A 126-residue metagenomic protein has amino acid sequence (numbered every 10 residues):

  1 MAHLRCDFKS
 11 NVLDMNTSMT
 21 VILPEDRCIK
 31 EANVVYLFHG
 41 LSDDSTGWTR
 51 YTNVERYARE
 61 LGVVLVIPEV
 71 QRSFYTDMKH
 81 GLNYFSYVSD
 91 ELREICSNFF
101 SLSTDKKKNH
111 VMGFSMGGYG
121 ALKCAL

Functional and structural regions predicted by a protein language model:
M1-L126: Non-catalytic cap/lid and distal C-terminal segments of serine-dependent acyl enzymes
